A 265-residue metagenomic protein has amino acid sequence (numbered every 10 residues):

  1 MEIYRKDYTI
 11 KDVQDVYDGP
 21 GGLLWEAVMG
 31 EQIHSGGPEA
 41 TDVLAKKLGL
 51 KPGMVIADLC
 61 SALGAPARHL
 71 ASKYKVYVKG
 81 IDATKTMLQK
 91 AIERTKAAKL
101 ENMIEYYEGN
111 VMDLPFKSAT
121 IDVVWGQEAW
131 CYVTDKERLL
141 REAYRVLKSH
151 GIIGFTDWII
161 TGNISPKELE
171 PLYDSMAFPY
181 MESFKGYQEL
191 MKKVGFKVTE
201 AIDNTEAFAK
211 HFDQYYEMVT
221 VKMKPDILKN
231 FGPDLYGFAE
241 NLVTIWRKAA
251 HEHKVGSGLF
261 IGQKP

Functional and structural regions predicted by a protein language model:
M1-W25: N-terminal, positively charged/glycine-rich alpha-helical extensions of SAM-dependent methyltransferases
H34-P52: Conserved alpha-helix/loop element of class I SAM-dependent methyltransferases that forms part of the SAM/SAH-binding
A57-L59, L63-D113: Class I SAM-dependent methyltransferase SAM/SAH-binding core
M112-V123: A short acidic, Gly/Pro-enriched loop at the edge of an enzyme's catalytic core that lines a small-molecule cofactor
E137-I152: A short glycine-rich, Lys/Arg-flanked "PGG" loop and its adjoining helix->strand segment in the class I
W158-F178: Short, glycine-/aromatic-enriched active-site segment of Class I SAM-dependent methyltransferases
Y180-G195, T199: Short alpha-helix
E200-P265: Conserved Class I S-adenosyl-L-methionine
